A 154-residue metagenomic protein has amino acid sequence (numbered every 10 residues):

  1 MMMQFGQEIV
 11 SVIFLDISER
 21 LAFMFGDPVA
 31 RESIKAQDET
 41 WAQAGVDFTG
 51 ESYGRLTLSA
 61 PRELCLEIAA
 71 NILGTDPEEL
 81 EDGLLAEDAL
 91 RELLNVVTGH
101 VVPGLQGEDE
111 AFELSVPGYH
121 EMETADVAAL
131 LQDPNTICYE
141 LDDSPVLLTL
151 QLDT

Functional and structural regions predicted by a protein language model:
M1-T154: N-terminal auxiliary interaction/assembly segments of multi-subunit proteins
